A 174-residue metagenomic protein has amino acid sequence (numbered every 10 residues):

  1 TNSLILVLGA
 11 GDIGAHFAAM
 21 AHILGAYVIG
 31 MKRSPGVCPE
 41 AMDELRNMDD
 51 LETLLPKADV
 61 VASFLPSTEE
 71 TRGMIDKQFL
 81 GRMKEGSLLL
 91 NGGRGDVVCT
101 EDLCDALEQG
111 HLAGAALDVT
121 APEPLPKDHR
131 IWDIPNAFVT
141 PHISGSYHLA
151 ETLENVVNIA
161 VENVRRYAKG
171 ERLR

Functional and structural regions predicted by a protein language model:
T1-H16: Glycine-rich NAD(P)-binding loop of Rossmann-like domains
L4, A26-Y27: Residues at the starts of beta-strands that form the adenosine-phosphate
L8, L117, P141: Active-site flanking residues adjacent to catalytic metal/cofactor-binding acidic residues
A18, H22, L107-E108: Gly/Ala-rich phosphate-binding loop of Rossmann-like dinucleotide-binding domains, activating on the conserved
L24, A41-D43, D133-P135: Short, structured coil segments at secondary-structure junctions
K32: Conserved acidic E/D residue at the C-terminus of a beta-strand in Rossmann-like folds
P35-R130: Rossmann-like adenosine-cofactor binding region
E123-R174: C-terminal helix-to-coil terminal segments
